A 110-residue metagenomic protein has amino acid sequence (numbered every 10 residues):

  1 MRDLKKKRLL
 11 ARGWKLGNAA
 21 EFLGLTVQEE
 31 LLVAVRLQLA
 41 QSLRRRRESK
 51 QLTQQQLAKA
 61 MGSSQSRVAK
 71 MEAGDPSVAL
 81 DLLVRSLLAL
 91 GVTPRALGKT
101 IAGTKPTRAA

Functional and structural regions predicted by a protein language model:
M1-Q38, G98-A110: N-terminal flexible/basic segments that precede or flank functional cores
R12, Q41-Q56, R85: Short basic helix-loop element that most often maps to the first helix and adjoining turn of HTH DNA-binding modules
L16-N18, Q54, P94: Residue-level detector of short coil/turn "hinge" positions at structural boundaries
Q38-L39, S63: Alpha-helix N-cap/N′ positions at the starts of helices
E48, G62, A73-D75, A102: Residue-level detection of the helix-turn-helix DNA-binding "recognition helix"
K50-K70: Short alpha-helical DNA-recognition segment
K70, G74, R85: Alpha-helical DNA-recognition elements
A79-L97: DNA major-groove recognition helix of helix-turn-helix/homeodomain DNA-binding modules
